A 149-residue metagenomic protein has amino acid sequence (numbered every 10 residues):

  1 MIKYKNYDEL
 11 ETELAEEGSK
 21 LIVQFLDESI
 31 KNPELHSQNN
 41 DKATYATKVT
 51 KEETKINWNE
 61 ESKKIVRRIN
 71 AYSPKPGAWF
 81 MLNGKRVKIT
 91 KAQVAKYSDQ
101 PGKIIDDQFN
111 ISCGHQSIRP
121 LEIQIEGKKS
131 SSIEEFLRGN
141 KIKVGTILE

Functional and structural regions predicted by a protein language model:
M1-A95: Active-site-proximal loop/hinge segments within enzyme catalytic domains
N59-E149: An anion-binding loop in the catalytic cleft
